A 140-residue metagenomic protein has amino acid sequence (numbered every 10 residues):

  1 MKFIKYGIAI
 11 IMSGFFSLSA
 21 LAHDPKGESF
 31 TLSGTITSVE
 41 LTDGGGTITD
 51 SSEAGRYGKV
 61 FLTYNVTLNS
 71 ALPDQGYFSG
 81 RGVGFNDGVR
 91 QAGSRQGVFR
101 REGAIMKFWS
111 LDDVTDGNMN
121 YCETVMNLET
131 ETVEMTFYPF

Functional and structural regions predicted by a protein language model:
M1-K5: Positively charged n-region of N-terminal signal peptides that target proteins for export
Y6-I8, E28-S29: Short helix-onset patch at the extreme N-terminus, typifying the N->h transition of secretory signal peptides
G7-S17: Bacterial N-terminal signal peptides
L21-F140: Beta-strand-enriched cores of mature, soluble protein domains
